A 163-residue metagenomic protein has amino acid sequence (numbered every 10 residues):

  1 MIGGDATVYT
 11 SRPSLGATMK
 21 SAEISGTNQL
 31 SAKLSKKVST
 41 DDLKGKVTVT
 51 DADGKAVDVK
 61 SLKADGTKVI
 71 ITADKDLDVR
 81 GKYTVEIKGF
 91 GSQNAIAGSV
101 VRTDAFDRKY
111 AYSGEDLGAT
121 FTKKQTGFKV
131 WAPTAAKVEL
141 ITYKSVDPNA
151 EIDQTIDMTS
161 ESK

Functional and structural regions predicted by a protein language model:
G3-D5, T10-N28, Q93-A135: Non-catalytic, glycine-rich low-complexity segments
I24-S31, K63-G66: Residue-level recognition of beta-strand termini and adjacent short loop/turns
K33-L43, W131-K137: Short proline/glycine-enriched turn/loop motifs at strand-loop junctions of beta-rich domains
T48-V57, Y143-A150: Change "in extracellular beta-sheet-rich domains … of secreted and cell-surface proteins" to "in beta-sheet-rich domains
K63-A73, E161-K163: Aromatic sugar-binding surface patches on proteins that engage polysaccharides or sugar-phosphate polymers
A73-K82: Surface-exposed, short loops/turns at beta-strand junctions within beta-sandwich domains
E86-F90: Beta-strand-rich extracellular modules
K129-K163: Aromatic- and glycine-rich beta-strand/loop motifs that create alpha-glucan
